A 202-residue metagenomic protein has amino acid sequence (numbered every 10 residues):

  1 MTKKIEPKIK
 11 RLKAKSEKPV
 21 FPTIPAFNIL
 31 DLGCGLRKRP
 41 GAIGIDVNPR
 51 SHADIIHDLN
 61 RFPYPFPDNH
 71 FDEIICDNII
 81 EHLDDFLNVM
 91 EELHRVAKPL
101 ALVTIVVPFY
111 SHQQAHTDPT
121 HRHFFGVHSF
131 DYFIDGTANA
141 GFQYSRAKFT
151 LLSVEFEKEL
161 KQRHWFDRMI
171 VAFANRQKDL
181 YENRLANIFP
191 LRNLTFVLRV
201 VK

Functional and structural regions predicted by a protein language model:
T2-F27: Conserved alpha-helix/loop element of class I SAM-dependent methyltransferases that forms part of the SAM/SAH-binding
K3, R37, D135: Residue-level marker of positions within ordered structural domains that often coincide with functionally constrained
A14, H57-L59, D118, F142: Short linear sequence motifs
F21, P25-S111: Conserved SAM-binding loop
L87-N88, K98, L102-K202: S-adenosyl-L-methionine-dependent methyltransferase catalytic module, highlighting the catalytic core
